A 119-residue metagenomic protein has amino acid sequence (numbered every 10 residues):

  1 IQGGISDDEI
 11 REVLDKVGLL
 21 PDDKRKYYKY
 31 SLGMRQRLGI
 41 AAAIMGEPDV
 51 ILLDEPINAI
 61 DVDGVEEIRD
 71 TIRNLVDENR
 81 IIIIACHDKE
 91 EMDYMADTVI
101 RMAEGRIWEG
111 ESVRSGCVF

Functional and structural regions predicted by a protein language model:
I5-D22: Conserved ABC ATPase "signature" region
I40: Hydrophobic anchor residue at the start of the ABC signature
E47: Conserved catalytic motifs of ABC-family nucleotide-binding domains
I51-E55: Catalytic Walker B motif of ABC-type/P-loop ATPase nucleotide-binding domains
V62-G64: Helix N-cap at the start of a conserved alpha-helix in ABC-type nucleotide-binding domains
E66-D77: Helical segment within the ABC ATPase nucleotide-binding domain
C86-H87: H-loop/switch region of ABC-family ATPase nucleotide-binding domains
